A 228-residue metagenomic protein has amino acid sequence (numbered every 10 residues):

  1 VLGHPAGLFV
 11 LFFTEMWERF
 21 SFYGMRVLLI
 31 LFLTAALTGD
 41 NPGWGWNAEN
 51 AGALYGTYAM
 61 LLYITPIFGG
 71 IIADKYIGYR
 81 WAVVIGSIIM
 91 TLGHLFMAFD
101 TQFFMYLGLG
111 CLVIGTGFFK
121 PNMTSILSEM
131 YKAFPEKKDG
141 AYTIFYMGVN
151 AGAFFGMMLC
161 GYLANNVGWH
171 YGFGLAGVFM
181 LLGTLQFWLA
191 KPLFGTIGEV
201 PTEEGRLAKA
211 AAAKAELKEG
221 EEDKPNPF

Functional and structural regions predicted by a protein language model:
V1-V10, A133, G161-F228: Intracellular loop-helix junctions on the cytosolic face of multi-pass helical membrane proteins
M16, G93, F103-F119: Hydrophobic core of transmembrane alpha-helices in multi-pass small-molecule transporters, especially MFS/SLC-type
V27-N50: Short amphipathic helix-loop junctions that connect adjacent transmembrane helices in Major Facilitator Superfamily/SLC
G52-A73, K120, F154: Central cavity-lining transmembrane alpha-helices of secondary-active solute carriers, predominantly the Major
L62, K137-N165, G172-G183: Glycine-rich segments within core transmembrane alpha-helices of 12-TM secondary carriers
K75-S87, F134: Cytoplasmic membrane-interface "Motif A"-like loop-to-helix N-cap segments of 12-TM Major Facilitator Superfamily
V84-Y106: C-terminal ends and interior cores of transmembrane alpha-helices in multi-pass membrane transporters/permeases
F118-K132: Intracellular juxtamembrane helix-capping segments at the cytosolic ends of symmetry-related transmembrane helices
